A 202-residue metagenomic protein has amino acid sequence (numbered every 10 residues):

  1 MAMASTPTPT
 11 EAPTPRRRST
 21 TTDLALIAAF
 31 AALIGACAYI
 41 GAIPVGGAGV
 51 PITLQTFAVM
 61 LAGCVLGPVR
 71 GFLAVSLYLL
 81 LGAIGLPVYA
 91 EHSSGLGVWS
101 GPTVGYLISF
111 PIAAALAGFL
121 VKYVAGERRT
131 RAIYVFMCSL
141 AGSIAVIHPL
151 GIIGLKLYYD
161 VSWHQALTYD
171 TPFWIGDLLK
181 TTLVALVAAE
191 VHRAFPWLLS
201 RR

Functional and structural regions predicted by a protein language model:
A2-F72: Hydrophobic transmembrane alpha-helices
M3-S5, G82-V88, K156-H164: Peri-membrane helix termini and adjoining interfacial loops of integral membrane proteins
A4-P15, A36, L96-I147: Short helix-perturbing small/polar motifs within transmembrane alpha-helices
S19-F30, I52-V59, G71, P102 (+5 more regions): Residue-level signature of transmembrane alpha-helical entry/exit and packing/kink sites in multi-pass membrane
A29-C37, V59, G63, A74-G82 (+11 more regions): Alpha-helical transmembrane segments in multi-pass membrane proteins
G41-A117: Alpha-helical membrane segments and adjacent membrane-interface helices in multi-pass membrane proteins
A48, G126-R202: Membrane-embedded alpha-helical hairpins and interfacial helices in multi-pass inner-membrane proteins
V65-V69, L116-A125, E190-F195: Structural signal for the C-terminal ends of transmembrane alpha-helices and the immediately following loop
